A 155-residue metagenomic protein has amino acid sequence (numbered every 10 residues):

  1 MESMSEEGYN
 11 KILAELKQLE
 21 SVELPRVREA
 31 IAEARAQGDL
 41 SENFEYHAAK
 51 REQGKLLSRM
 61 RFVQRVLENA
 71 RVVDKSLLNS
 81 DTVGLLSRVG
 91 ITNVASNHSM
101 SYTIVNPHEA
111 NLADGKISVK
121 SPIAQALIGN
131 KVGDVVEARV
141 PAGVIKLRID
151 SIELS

Functional and structural regions predicted by a protein language model:
M1-K55: N-terminal cationic and glycine-rich segments that engage phosphates or anionic surfaces
M4-Y9, V63-R65, S101: Short amphipathic alpha-helical segments, especially helix-boundary/capping motifs
I12, E33, R65-V66, A110-L112 (+2 more regions): Preference for short coil/turn "hinge" residues that link or interrupt alpha-helices
E15, L19-V22, A30, V63-A70 (+2 more regions): Conserved, well-folded catalytic cores of nucleic-acid-processing and energy-transducing macromolecular machines
F44-L77: Internal alpha/beta loop-helix hairpins
V73-S155: Non-DNA-binding regulatory cores of transcription-related proteins, predominantly C-terminal effector-binding
